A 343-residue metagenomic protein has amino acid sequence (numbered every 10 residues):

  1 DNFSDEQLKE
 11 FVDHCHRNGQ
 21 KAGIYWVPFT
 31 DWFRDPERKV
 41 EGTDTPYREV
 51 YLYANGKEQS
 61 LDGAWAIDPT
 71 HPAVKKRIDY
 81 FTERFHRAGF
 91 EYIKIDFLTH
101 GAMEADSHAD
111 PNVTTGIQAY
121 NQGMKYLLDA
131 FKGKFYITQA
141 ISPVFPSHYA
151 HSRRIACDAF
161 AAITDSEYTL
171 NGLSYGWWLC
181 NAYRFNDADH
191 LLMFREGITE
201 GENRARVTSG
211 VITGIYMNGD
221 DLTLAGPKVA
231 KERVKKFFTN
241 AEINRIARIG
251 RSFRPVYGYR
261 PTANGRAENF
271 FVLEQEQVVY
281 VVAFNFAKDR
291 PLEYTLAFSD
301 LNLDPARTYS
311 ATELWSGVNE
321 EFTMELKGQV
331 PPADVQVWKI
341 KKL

Functional and structural regions predicted by a protein language model:
D1-E83, Y92, H100-D110: Aromatic-lined carbohydrate-binding/catalytic grooves of carbohydrate-active enzymes
C15, I137, I212, V281 (+1 more regions): Conserved, mostly hydrophobic/aromatic
N18-Q20, G89-E91, F131-F135: Short, well-ordered coil/turn segments that N-cap beta-strands
K39-K76, Y80, Q118, Q122-K228: Glycan-recognition surfaces
V207-T262: Aromatic- and carboxylate-lined catalytic core of secreted/periplasmic carbohydrate-active enzymes
G210-T213, M217-N218, R260-L303: Carbohydrate-binding surface patches
S299-G317: Solvent-exposed beta-hairpin/edge-strand motifs
E320-L343: C-terminal beta-strand-rich structural cap/linker in extracellular carbohydrate-active enzymes
